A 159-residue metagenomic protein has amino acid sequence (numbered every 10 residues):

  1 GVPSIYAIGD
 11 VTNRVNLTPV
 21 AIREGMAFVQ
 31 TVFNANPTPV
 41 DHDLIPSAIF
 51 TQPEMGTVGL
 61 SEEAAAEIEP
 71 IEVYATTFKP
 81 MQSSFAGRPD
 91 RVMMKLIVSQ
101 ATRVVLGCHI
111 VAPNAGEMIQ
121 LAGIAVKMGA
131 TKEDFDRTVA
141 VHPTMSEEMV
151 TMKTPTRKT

Functional and structural regions predicted by a protein language model:
G1-L44, T102-R103, T144-M145: Rossmann-like dinucleotide/flavin-binding elements
F33, F50-S61, A66-T159: Flexible, glycine-rich terminal cap/loop adjacent to redox cofactors in electron-transfer oxidoreductases
I45-I49: Helix-loop-beta segment of a Rossmann-like dinucleotide-binding subdomain
